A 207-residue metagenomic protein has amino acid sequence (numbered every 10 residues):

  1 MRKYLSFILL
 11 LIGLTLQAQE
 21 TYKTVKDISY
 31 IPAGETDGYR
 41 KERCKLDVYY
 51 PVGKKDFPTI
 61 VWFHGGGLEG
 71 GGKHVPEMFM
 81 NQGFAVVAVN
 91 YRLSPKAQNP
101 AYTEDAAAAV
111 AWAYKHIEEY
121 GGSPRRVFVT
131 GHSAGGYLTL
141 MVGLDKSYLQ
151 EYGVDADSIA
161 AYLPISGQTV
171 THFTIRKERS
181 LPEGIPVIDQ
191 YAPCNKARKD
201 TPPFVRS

Functional and structural regions predicted by a protein language model:
M1-T21: Bacterial Sec-dependent N-terminal signal peptides
Q19-K54: N-terminal cap/lid segment of alpha/beta-hydrolase-fold proteins
I28, A111-E178, I188-D189, P193: Primarily recognizes the serine-hydrolase "nucleophile elbow" in alpha/beta-hydrolase and SGNH/GDSL folds
D56-G66: Short beta-strand element of the alpha/beta-hydrolase
G66, N90-S94, Q168: Short beta-to-alpha linker loops that shape the active-site pocket of alpha/beta-hydrolase fold enzymes
G72-V89: Short amphipathic alpha-helix adjacent to the substrate-entry channel of hydrolases
L181-K196, P202: Active-site nucleophile elbow and catalytic-triad environment of alpha/beta-hydrolase enzymes
V205-S207: Short beta-strand/loop motif that positions the catalytic acidic residue of the alpha/beta-hydrolase fold
